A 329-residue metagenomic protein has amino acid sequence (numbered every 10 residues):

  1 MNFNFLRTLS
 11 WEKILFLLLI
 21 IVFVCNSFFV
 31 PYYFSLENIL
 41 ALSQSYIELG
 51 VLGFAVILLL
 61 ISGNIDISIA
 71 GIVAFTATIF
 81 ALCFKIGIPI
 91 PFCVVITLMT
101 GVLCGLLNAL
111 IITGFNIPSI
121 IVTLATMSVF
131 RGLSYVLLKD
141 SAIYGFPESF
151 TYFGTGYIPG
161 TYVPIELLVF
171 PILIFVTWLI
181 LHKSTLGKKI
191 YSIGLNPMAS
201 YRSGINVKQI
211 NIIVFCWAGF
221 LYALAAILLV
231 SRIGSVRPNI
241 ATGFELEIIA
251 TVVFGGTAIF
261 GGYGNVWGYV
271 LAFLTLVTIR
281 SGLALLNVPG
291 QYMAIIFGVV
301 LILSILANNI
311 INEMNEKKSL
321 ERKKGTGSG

Functional and structural regions predicted by a protein language model:
M1-I20, R202-Q209, L283-G329: Cytosolic-side transmembrane-helix boundaries in multi-pass membrane proteins
L15-S27, V56, M127, R131 (+5 more regions): Hydrophobic core segments of alpha-helical transmembrane domains in multi-pass membrane transport and ion-translocation
V22-P89, I111-N116, V252, G256-V266 (+1 more regions): Single transmembrane alpha-helix segments in multi-pass membrane proteins
P31-A41, S134-D140, I180-H182, G187 (+2 more regions): Inter-helical junctions in multi-pass inner-membrane proteins, predominant in energy-converting antiporter-like
I88-M127, L271-A272: Alpha-helical transmembrane segments within multi-pass membrane transporters and channels
P89-T97, L103-N108, G160-V236: Helix-loop-helix "hairpin" substructures at the membrane interface of multi-pass membrane proteins
F115, S119-K183, I210-I213, R232-A241 (+2 more regions): Transmembrane helix-bundle core of multi-pass membrane transporters and related energy-transducing complexes
Y222, R232-G298: Transmembrane alpha-helical segments in multi-pass inner-membrane proteins
